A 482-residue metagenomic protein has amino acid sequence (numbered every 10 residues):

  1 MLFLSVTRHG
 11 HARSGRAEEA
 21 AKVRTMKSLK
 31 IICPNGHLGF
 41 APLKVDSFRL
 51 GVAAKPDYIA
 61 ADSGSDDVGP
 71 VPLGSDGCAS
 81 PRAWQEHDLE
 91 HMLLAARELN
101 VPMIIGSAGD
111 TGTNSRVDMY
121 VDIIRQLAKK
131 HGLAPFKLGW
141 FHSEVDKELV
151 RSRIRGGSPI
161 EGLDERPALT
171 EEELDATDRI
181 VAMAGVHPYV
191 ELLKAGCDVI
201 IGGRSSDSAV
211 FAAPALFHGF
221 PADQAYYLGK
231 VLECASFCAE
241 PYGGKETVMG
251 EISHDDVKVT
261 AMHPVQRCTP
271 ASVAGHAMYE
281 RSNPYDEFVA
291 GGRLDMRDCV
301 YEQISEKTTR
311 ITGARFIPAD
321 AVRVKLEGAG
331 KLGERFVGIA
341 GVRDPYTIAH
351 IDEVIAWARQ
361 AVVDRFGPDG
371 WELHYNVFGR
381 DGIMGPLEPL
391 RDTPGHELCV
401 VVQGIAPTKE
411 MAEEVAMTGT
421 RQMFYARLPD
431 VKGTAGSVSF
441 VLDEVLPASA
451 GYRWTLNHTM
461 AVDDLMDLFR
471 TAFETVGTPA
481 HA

Functional and structural regions predicted by a protein language model:
G10-A12: Short hydrophobic alpha-helical segments enriched in small aliphatic residues
M26-F48, A53: N-terminal amphipathic/basic leader segments beginning at the initiator methionine
M26-G36, A60, I180, V210-R380: Small-residue-enriched flexible segments
I32, V101-G112, V199-I200, C399-I405: Short glycine-rich or small-residue beta-strand-to-loop segments that form or flank ligand, phosphate, metal/Fe-S
A53-V71, L94-R97: N-terminal glycine-rich anion-binding loops that anchor highly charged ligand groups
A134-I154, G379-R380, F440-A450: Short, conserved secondary-structure transition motifs
V145-G202: An acidic, phosphate/nucleotide-engaging active-site surface
D320-A482: C-terminal non-catalytic interaction/assembly regions of soluble proteins
